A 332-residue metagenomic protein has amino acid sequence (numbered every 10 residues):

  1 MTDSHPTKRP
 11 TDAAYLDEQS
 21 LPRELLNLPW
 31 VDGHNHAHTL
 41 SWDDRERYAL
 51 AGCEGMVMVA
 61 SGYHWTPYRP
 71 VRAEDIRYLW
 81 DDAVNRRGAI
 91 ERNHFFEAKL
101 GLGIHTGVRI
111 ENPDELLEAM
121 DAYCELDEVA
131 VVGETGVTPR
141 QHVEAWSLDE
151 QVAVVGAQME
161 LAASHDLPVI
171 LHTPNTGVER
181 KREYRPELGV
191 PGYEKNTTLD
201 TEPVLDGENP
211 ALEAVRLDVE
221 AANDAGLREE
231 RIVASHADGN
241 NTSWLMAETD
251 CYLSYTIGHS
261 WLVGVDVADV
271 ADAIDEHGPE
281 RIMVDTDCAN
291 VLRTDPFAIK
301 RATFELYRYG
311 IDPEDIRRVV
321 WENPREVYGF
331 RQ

Functional and structural regions predicted by a protein language model:
M1-L16, I299-Q332: Mid-to-C-terminal alpha-helical segments outside catalytic/metal-binding sites
T2-D166, I170-E179, Y193-D200, V204 (+4 more regions): Mid-domain alpha/beta scaffold segments of enzyme catalytic cores
S41-R45, H142, R180-G189, A211-A222 (+4 more regions): Histidine/acidic-residue-rich catalytic or RNA/ligand-binding cores of hydrolases and nuclease-related proteins
A51-G55, E128, L167-P168, N223-E230 (+2 more regions): Glycine-enriched alpha-helix->loop->beta-strand junction motifs that scaffold or abut catalytic
R92-F95, D224-R228, E276-G278, R308-D312: Short helix-capping segments at alpha-helix termini
T106-L117, V233-H236, T256-V267: Active-site glycine- and acidic-residue-rich loops that bind and position anionic ligands or nucleotide-like cofactors
A130-G136, S254, I282-T286: Non-cysteine beta-strand/loop elements that form the S-adenosyl-L-methionine
G278-P296: Short acidic/histidine-rich active-site segments
